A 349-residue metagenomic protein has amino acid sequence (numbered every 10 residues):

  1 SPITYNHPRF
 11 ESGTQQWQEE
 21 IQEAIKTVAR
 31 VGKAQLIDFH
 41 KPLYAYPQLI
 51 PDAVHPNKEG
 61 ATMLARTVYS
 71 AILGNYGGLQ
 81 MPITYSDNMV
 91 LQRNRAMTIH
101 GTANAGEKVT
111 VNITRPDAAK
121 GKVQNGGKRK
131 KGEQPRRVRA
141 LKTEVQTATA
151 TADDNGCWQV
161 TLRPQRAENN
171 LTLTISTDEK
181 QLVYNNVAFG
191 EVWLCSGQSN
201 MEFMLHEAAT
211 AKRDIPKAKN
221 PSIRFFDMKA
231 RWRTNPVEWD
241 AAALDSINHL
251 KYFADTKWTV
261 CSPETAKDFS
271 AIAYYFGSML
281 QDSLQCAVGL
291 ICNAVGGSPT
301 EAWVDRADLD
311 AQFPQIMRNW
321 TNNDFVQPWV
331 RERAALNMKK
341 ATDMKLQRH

Functional and structural regions predicted by a protein language model:
S1-P2, H7-R9, V28-R30, K41-A45 (+3 more regions): Cell-envelope and extracellular/periplasmic
P2-G78: Catalytic His-Asp segment of secreted/periplasmic serine-dependent ester chemistry enzymes
